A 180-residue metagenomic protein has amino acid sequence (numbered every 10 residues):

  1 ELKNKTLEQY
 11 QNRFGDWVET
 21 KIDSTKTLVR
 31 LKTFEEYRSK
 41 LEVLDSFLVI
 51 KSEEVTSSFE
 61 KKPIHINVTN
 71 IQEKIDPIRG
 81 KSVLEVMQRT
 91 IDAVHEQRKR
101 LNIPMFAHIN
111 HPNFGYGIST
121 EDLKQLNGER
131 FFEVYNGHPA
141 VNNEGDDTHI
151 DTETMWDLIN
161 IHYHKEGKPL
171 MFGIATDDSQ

Functional and structural regions predicted by a protein language model:
E1-N110, G117-I118, E133-W156, K168-S179: A metal-dependent hydrolase metal-coordination microenvironment
H65, L123-Q125: Internal, conserved structured core segments that host functional sites
G115-L123: Short, acidic/polar
Q125-L126, G167: Alpha-helix termination/capping residues and helix-transition junctions
I159: Exposed, tryptophan/tyrosine-rich binding patches on extracellular proteins that engage cell-surface glycans
H162-E166: Extended alpha-helical solenoid scaffold regions that build the rod-like backbones of large eukaryotic assemblies
